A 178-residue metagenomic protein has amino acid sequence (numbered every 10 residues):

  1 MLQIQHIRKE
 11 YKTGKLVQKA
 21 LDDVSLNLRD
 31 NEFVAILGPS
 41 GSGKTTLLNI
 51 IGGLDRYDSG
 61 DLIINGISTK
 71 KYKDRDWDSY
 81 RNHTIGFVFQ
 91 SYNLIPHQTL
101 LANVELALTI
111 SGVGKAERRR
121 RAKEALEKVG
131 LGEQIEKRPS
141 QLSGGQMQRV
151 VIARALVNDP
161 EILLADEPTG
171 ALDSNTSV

Functional and structural regions predicted by a protein language model:
L2-V178: ABC family nucleotide-binding domain
